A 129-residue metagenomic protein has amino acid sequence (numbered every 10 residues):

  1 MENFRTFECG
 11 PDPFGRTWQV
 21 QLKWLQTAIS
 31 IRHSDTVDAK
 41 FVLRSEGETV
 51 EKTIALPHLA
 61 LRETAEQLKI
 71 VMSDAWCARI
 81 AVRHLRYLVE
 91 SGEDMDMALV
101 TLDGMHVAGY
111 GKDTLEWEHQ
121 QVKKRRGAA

Functional and structural regions predicted by a protein language model:
M1-A129: Extended, alpha-helix-rich binding/interface surfaces that flank or overlap catalytic cores and mediate recognition
